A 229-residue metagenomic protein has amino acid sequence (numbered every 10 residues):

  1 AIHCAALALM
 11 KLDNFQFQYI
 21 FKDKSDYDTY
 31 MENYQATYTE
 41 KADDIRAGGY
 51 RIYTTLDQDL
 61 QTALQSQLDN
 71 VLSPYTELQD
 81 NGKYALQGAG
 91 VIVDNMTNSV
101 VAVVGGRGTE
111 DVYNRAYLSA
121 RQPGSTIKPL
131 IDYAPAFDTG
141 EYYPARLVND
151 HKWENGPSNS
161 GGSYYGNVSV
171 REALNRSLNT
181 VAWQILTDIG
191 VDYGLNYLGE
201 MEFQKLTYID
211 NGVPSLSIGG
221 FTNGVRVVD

Functional and structural regions predicted by a protein language model:
A1-S160, R171-E172, I218-V225: Extended, non-catalytic substrate-recognition/exosite surfaces adjacent to catalytic cores, especially in enzymes
A42-R46, L174-S177, T207-N211: Short, flexible turn/loop "capping" segments at secondary-structure junctions
L118, L178-N179, F203: A broad detector of the eukaryotic-type serine/threonine protein kinase catalytic domain
L130-Y133, W183, L195, V228: Predominant activation on well-ordered alpha-helical scaffold segments within soluble catalytic domains
E141-L195, V213: Conserved catalytic neighborhood of penicillin-recognizing serine enzymes
G190-L206: Short, charged, amphipathic alpha-helices and their helix-cap/turn boundaries
K205-D229: Active-site-proximal helix/loop microenvironment of the serine DD-peptidase/beta-lactamase transpeptidase fold
